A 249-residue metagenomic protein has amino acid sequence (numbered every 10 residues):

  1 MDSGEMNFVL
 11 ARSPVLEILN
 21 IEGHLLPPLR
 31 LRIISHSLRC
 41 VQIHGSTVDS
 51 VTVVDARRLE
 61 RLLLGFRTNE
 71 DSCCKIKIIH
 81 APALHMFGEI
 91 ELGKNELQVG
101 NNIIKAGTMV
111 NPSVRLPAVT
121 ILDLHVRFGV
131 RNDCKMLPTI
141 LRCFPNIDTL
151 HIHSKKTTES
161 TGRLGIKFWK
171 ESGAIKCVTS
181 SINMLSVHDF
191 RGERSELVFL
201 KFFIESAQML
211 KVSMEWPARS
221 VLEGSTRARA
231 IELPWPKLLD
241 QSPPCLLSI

Functional and structural regions predicted by a protein language model:
M1-P138, D148-S172, H188, G192-L200 (+3 more regions): Leucine-rich repeat
A11, R142-C143, E205: Solvent-exposed polar/charged
I140, L185, F203: Hydrophobic, well-ordered secondary-structure elements that form the walls of internal hydrophobic environments
I175-S180, E205-Q208: Short, conserved loop/helix-junction motifs that constitute active-site signature segments in enzyme catalytic cores
I182-N183, C245: Residue-level recognition of the N-termini of beta-strands and the immediately preceding loop/turn
W235-I249: C-terminal region signature
